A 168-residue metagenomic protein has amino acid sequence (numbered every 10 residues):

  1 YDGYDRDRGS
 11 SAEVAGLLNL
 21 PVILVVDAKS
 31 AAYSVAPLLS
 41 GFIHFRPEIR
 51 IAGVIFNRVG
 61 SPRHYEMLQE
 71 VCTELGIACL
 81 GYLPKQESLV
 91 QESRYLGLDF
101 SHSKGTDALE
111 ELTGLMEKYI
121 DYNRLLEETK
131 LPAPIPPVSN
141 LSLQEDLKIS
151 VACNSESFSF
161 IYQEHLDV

Functional and structural regions predicted by a protein language model:
Y1-V14, Y33-V35, L39: Switch II of P-loop NTPase G domains
D7-A28: Inter-motif core of Ras-like GTPase G domains
A12, Y65-Q69, Q163-L166: Short, surface-exposed alpha-helical segments at coil->helix boundaries
E13-V14, G41, V71, V168: Hydrophobic/aromatic ligand-binding patch that stacks against planar heteroaromatic rings of cofactors or nucleotides
N19-I23, P47-G53, D146-I149: Short, surface-exposed connector motifs at secondary-structure boundaries
D27-A28, N57-G60, E87, A152-E156: Structural motif
Y33-L141: Internal gly/pro-rich beta-alpha loop/helix module that stabilizes soluble enzyme cofactors or their anionic handles
L147-V168: Phosphate-binding active sites in nucleotide-utilizing proteins
